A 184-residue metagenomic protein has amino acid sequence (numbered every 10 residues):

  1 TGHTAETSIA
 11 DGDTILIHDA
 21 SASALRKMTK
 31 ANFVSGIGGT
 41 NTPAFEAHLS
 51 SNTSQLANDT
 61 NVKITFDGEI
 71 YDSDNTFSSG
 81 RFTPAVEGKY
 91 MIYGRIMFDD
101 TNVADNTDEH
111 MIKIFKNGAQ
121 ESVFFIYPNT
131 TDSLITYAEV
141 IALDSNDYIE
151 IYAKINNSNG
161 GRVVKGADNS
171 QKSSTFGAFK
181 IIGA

Functional and structural regions predicted by a protein language model:
T1-S8: Extracellular/surface-exposed low-complexity repeats and stalk/linker segments enriched in Gly/Pro and small polar
T4, L25-K27, V86: N-terminal assembly/attachment segments of tailed bacteriophage virion structural proteins
T4, T14, S51-N52: Primarily extracellular surface-attachment and macromolecule-engagement regions
S8-I9, A104: Short glycine/proline/serine/threonine-rich loop/turn segments at secondary-structure transition edges
I9-S21, Y148: Right-handed beta-helix
T14, A24, M111: Conserved beta-strand and immediately adjacent loop positions that scaffold enzyme active sites
I17-G38: Short, surface-exposed terminal/edge motifs of secreted or surface/virion proteins that either
G39-A184: Extracellular jelly-roll beta-sandwich "head" domains, especially the C-terminal globular C1q domain
